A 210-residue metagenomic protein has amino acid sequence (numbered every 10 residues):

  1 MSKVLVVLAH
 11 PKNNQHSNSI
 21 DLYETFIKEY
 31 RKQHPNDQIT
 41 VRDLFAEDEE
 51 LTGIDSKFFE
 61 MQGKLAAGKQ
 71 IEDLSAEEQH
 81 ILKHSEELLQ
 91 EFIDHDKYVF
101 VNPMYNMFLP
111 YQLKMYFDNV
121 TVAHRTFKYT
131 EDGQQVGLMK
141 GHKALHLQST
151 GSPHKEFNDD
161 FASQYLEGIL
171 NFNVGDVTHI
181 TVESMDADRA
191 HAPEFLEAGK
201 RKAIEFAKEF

Functional and structural regions predicted by a protein language model:
M1-N102, M107-Y111, R201-F210: N-terminal beta1-alpha1-beta2 submodule of the flavodoxin-like/Rossmannoid cofactor-binding fold
A9, S149, V182: Cofactor-binding loop segments of dinucleotide-utilizing enzymes, especially the Rossmann-like FAD- and NAD(P)+-binding
P11-N14, G151-H154, D186: Short histidine/acidic/glycine/proline-rich micro-motifs that form metal- and phosphate-coordinating active-site loops
K28, K155-F210: Glycine-rich phosphate/pyrophosphate-binding loop and the adjoining helix
P35, K140-K143, G175: A short helix->loop->beta-strand "cap" motif at the edges of active sites that frequently abuts
R42, L147, I180: Hydrophobic residues at beta-strand termini and immediately following loops that shape nucleotide-binding pockets
K57-E60, D118, L196-E197: Short, hinge-like loop/turn segments at secondary-structure boundaries
E77-Q164: Helix-loop-strand module that forms the ligand-binding subsite of alpha/beta enzymes
